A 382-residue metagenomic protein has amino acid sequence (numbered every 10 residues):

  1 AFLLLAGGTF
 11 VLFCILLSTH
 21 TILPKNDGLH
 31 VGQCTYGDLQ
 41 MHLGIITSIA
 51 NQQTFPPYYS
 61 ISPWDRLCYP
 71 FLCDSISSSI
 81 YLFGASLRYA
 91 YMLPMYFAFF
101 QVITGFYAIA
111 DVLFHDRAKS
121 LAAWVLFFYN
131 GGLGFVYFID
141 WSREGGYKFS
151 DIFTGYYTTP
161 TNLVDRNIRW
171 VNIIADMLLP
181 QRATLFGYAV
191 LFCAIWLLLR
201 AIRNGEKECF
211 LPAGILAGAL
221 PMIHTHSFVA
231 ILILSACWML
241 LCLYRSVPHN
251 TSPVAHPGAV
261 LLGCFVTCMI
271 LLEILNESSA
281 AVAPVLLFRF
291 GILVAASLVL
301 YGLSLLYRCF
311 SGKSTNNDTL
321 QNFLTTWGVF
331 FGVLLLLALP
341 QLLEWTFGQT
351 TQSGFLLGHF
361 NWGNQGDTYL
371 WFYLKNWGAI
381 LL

Functional and structural regions predicted by a protein language model:
L4-F10, Q40, P180-C193, L286-S304 (+1 more regions): Alpha-helical transmembrane segments at the extracellular/periplasmic loop-to-helix junctions of multi-pass membrane
T9-V190, T225-V229: Active-site lumenal/periplasmic loops and adjacent helix-entry segments of GT-C-fold, multi-pass membrane
T161-M177, L275-L286, T350-Y373: Juxtamembrane membrane-water interface segments that cap and precede transmembrane helices
A175-L178, F210-H224: Membrane-interface alpha helices of multi-pass inner-membrane proteins
F186-G187, L191-E208, V247-N250: Membrane-interface transmembrane helices that cradle and orient dolichyl/undecaprenyl
R200-G218, P253-F265: Short hydrophobic alpha-helices at membrane interfaces in multi-pass membrane enzymes
I215, A230-Y244, A296-S304: Hydrophobic transmembrane alpha-helices of multi-pass, membrane-embedded glycosylation machinery
Y244, L262-K313, F323-L357, L382: Membrane-lumen/periplasm interface segments of specific transmembrane helices in polyprenyl phosphate-linked
